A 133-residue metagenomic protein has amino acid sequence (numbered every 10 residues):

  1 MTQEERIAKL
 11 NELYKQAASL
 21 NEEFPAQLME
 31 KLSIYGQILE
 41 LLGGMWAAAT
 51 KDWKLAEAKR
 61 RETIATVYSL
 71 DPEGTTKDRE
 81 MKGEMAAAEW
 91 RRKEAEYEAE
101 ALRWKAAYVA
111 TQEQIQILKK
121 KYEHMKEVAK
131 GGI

Functional and structural regions predicted by a protein language model:
M1, E127-I133: Short acidic DE-rich linear segments
M1-E5, K9: Extended assembly-interface/linker segments at domain junctions
L10-A17, L28, I64, K77 (+2 more regions): Generic structural signal of hydrophobic/aromatic residues within well-ordered alpha-helices of folded domains
N11-L42: Short, charge-rich amphipathic alpha-helices with coiled-coil/heptad character
E30-A65: Short, well-structured hydrophobic secondary-structure segments
K54-E96: Extended, amphipathic alpha-helical coiled-coil scaffold segments used for oligomerization/tethering in eukaryotic
E62, R92-M125: Long amphipathic alpha-helical coiled-coil segments
